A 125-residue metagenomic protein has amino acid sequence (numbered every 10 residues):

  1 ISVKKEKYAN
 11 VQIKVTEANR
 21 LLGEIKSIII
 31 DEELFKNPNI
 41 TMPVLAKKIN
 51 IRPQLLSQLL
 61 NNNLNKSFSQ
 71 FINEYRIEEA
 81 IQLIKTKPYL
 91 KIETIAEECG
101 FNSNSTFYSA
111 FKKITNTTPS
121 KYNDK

Functional and structural regions predicted by a protein language model:
I1-E97, A110-K113, S120-D124: Membrane-proximal linker segments that couple transmembrane helices to downstream signaling/catalytic modules
P53, S103-S105: The DNA-contacting recognition helix of HTH DNA-binding domains and analogous helical DNA-recognition elements
T106, T115: Ser/Thr-centric signal marking residues that sit in or immediately flank functional binding/regulatory motifs
